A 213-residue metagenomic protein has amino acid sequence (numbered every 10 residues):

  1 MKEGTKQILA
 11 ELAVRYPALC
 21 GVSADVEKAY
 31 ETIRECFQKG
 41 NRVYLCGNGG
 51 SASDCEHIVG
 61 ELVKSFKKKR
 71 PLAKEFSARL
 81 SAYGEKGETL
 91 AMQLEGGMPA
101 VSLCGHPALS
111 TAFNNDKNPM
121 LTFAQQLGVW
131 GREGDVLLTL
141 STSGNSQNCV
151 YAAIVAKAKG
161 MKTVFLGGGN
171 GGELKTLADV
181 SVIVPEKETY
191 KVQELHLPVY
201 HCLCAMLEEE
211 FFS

Functional and structural regions predicted by a protein language model:
M1-C20: Generic N-terminal amphipathic, Lys/Arg-enriched alpha-helix
V14, N41, E133-V136: Short, surface-exposed connector motifs at secondary-structure boundaries
C20-K39, A78: A short, well-structured juxtamembrane/interface segment
V22-V26, S51, K157: Residue-level recognition of alpha-helical structural elements
K39-N41, E88: Long amphipathic N-terminal alpha/beta scaffold segment
R42-V59: Glycine/serine-rich anion-binding loops at beta->alpha junctions that coordinate negatively charged ligand groups
E56-S213: Glycine-rich phosphate-binding loops that contact phosphosugars or nucleotide phosphates
